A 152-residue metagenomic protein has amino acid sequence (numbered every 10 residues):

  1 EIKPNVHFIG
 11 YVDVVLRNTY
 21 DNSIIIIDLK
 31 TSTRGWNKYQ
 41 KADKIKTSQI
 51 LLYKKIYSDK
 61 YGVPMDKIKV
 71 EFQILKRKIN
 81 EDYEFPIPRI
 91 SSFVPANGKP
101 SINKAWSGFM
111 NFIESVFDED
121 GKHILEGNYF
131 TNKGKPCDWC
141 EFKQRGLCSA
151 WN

Functional and structural regions predicted by a protein language model:
E1-N152: RecB-family 4Fe-4S metal-dependent nuclease core
